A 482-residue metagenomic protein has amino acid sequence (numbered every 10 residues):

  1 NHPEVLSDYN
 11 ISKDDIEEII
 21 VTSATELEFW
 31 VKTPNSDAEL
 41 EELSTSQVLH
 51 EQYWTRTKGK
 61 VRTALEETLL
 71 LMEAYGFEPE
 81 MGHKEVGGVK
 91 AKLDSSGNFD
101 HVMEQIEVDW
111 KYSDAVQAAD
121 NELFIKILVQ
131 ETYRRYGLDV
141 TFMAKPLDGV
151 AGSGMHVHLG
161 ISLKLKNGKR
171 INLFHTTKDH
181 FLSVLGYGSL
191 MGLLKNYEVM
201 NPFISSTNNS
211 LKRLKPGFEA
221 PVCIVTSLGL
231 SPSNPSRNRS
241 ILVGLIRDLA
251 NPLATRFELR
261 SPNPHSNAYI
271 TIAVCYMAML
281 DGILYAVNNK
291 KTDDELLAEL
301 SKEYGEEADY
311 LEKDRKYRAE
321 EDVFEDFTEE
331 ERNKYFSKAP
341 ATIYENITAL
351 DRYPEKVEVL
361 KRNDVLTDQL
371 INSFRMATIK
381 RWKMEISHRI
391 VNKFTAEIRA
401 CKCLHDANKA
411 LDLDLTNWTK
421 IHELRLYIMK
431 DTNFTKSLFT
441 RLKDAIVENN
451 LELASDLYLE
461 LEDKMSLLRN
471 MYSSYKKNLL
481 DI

Functional and structural regions predicted by a protein language model:
N1-M155, G160-I482: Glycine-rich, acidic/polar active-site loops that bind/position phosphate-bearing ligands
